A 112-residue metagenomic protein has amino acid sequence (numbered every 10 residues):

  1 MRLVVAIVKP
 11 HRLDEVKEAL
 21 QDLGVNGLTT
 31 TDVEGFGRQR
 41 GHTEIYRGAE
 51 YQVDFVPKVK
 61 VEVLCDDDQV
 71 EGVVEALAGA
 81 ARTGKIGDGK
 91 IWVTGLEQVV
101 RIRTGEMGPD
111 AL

Functional and structural regions predicted by a protein language model:
M1-L112: Positively charged, small/polar-rich N-terminal and surface patches that mediate targeting and assembly and bind
